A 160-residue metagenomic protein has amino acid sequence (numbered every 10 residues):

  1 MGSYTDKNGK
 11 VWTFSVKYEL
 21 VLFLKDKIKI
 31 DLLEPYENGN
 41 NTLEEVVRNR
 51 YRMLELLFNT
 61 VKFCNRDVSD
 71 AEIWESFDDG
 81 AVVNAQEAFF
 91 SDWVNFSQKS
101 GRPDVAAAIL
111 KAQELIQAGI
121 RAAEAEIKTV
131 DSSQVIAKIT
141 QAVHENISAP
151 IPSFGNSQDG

Functional and structural regions predicted by a protein language model:
M1-K10, I30-E44, R48, F63 (+1 more regions): Charged interaction scaffolds used for protein-protein
W12-F14: Short, isolated positions in well-ordered beta-strands
V16-V21: A short, sequence-level motif marking secondary-structure junctions
F23-D26: Short active-site loop/helix that positions an aromatic residue
R48-N59: Elongated alpha-helical scaffolds
